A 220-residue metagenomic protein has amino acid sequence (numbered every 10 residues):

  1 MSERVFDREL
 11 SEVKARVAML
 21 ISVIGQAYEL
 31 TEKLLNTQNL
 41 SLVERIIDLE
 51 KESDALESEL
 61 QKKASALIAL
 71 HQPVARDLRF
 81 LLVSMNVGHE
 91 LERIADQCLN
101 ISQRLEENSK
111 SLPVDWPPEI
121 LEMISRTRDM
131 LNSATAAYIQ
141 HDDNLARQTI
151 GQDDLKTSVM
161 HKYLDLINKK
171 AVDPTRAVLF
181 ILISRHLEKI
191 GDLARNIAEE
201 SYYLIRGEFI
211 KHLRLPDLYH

Functional and structural regions predicted by a protein language model:
M1-H220: Cytosolic, long alpha-helical scaffolding segments
